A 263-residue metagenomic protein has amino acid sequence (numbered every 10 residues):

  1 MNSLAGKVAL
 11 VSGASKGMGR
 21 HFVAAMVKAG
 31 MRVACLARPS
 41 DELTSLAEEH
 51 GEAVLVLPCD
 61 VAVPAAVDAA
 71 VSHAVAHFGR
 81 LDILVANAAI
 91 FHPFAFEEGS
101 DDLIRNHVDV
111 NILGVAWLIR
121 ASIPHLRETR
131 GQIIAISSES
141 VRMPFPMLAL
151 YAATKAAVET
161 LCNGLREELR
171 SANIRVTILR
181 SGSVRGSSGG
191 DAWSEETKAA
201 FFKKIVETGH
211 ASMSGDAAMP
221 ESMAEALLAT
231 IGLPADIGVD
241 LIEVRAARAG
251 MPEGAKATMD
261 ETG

Functional and structural regions predicted by a protein language model:
V8, S15-K16: Conserved glycine-rich cofactor-binding loop
A29-S45: Conserved glycine-rich Rossmann-like NAD(P)H-binding loop of the short-chain dehydrogenase/reductase
P58-A69, D101: The beta1-alpha1 cofactor-binding region of Rossmann-like NAD(H)/NADP(H)-dependent oxidoreductases
A95-N106: Substrate-binding pocket helix/loop in short-chain dehydrogenase/reductase
I119, T154: Active-site helix of classical SDR
S138: Residue(s) in the substrate-gating loop at a strand-loop-helix junction that position the organic substrate next
I178-L179, K198-E253: C-terminal helical subdomain
